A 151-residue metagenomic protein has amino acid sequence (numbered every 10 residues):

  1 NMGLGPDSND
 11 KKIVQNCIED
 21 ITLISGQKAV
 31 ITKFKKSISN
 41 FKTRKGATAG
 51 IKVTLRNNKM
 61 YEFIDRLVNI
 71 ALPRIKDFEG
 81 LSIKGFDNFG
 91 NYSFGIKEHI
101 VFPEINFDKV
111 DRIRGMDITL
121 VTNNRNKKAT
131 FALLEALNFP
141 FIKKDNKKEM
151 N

Functional and structural regions predicted by a protein language model:
N1-N151: Ribosome-associated RNA-binding proteins
